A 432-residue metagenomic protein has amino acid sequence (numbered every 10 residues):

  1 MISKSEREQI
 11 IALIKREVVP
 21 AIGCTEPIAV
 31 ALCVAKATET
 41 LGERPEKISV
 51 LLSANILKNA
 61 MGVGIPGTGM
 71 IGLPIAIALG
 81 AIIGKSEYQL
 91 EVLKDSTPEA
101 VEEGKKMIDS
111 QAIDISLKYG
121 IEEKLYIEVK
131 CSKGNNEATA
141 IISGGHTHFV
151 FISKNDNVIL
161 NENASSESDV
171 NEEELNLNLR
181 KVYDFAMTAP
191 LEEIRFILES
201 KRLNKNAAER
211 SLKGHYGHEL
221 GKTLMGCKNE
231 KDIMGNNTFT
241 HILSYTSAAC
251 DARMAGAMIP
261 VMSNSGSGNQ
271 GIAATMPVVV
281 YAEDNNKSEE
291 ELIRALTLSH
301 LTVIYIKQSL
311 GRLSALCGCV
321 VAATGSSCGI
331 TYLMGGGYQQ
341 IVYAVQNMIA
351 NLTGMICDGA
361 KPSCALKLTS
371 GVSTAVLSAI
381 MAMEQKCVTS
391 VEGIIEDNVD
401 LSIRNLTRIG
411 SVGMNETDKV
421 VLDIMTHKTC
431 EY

Functional and structural regions predicted by a protein language model:
M1-I11, G42-I56, N237-G256, S288-I306 (+1 more regions): Acidic-glycine-rich active-site phosphate/pyrophosphate-binding loop
I10-P20, N55-V63, A252-S263, V303-L313 (+1 more regions): Glycine/charged-rich beta-loop-alpha catalytic/anionic-binding loops adjacent to active sites
P20-K36, I259-M276, C317-V321: Conserved phosphate/anionic-ligand binding catalytic regions in large, soluble enzymes, centered on
A31-E128: Early transmembrane hairpin of solute transport permeases
T38, Y281-R294, I304-S370, M383-S390: Hydrophobic alpha-helical bundle architecture
R44-I48, Y88-L93, D114-L117, L191-I197 (+7 more regions): Flexible, glycine/charged-enriched surface loops at secondary-structure junctions
D109-G256, D423-Y432: Signature of multi-pass transmembrane helix bundles
A344-Y432: Internal helix-turn-beta structural module
